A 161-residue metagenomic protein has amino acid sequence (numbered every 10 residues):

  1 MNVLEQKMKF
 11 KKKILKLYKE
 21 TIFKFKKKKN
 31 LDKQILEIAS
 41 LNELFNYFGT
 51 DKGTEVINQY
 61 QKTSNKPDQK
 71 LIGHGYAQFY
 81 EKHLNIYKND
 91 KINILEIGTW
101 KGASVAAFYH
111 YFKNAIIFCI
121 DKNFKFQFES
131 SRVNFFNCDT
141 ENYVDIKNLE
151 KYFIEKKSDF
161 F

Functional and structural regions predicted by a protein language model:
N2-F160: A short alpha-helical cap/connector motif
